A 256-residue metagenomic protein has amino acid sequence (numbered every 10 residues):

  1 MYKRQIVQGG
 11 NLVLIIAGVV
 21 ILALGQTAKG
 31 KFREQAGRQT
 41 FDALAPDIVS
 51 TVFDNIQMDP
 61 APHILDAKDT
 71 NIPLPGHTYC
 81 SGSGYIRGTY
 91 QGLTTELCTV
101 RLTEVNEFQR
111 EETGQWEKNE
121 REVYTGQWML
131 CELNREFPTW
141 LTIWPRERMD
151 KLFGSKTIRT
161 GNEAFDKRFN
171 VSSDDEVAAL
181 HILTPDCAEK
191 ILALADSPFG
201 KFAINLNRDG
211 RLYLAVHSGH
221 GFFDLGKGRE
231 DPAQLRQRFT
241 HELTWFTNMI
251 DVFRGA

Functional and structural regions predicted by a protein language model:
M1-Q5: Conserved small/polar residues in nucleotide/adenosyl-binding loops
Q8-I16: Short, aromatic-rich membrane-interface segments at the entry and exit of alpha-helical transmembrane domains
I15-F41: Transmembrane alpha-helices and immediately adjacent membrane-cytoplasm interface residues in multi-pass integral
P46, S50-N55, P60-A256: Charged, low-complexity intrinsically disordered regions
